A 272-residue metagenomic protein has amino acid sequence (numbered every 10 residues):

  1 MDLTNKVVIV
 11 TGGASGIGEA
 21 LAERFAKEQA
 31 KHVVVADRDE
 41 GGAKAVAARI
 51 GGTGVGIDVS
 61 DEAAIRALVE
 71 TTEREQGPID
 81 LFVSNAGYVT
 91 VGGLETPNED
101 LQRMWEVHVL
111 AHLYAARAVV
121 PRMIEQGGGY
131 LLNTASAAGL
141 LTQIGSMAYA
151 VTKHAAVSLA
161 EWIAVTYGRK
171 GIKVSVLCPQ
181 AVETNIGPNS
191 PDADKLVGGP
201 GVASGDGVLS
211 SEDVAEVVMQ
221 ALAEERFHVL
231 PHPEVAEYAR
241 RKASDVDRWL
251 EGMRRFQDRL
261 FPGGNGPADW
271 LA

Functional and structural regions predicted by a protein language model:
A14-S15: Conserved glycine-rich cofactor-binding loop
A30-A45: Conserved glycine-rich Rossmann-like NAD(P)H-binding loop of the short-chain dehydrogenase/reductase
E40-G41, I57-A67, N98: The beta1-alpha1 cofactor-binding region of Rossmann-like NAD(H)/NADP(H)-dependent oxidoreductases
R66, Y88-Q102, E125, G145-A148: Conserved mid-core segment of classical short-chain dehydrogenase/reductases
A116, T152: Active-site helix of classical SDR
S136: Residue(s) in the substrate-gating loop at a strand-loop-helix junction that position the organic substrate next
V165-P233: SDR active-site lid
